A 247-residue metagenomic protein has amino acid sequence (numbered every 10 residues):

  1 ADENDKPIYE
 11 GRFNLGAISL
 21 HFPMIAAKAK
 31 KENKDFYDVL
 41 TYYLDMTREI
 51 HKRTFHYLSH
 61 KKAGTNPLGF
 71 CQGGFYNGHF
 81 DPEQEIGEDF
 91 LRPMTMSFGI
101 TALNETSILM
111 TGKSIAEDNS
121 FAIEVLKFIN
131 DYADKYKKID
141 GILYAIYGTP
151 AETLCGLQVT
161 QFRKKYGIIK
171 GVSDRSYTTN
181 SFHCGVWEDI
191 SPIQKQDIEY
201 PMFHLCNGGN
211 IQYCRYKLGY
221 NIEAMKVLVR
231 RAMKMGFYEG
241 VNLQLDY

Functional and structural regions predicted by a protein language model:
A1-R92, K113-I115, N119-Y247: Conserved catalytic cores of very large enzyme subunits
M96-L109, K127: Contiguous, well-ordered alpha-helical segments that form the cores/surfaces of helical PPI scaffolds
